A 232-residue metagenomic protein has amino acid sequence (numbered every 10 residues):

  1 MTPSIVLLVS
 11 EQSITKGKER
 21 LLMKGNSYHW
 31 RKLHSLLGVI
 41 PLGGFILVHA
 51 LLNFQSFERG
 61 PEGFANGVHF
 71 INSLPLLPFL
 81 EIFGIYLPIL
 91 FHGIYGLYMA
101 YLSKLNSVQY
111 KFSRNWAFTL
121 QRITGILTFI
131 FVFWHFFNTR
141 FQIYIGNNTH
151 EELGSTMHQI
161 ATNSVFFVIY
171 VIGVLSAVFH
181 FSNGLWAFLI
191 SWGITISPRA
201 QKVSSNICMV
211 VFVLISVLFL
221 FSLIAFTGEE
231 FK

Functional and structural regions predicted by a protein language model:
T2-K232: Membrane-embedded alpha-helical bundles that constitute the cytochrome b-like, heme-associated redox core of multi-pass
